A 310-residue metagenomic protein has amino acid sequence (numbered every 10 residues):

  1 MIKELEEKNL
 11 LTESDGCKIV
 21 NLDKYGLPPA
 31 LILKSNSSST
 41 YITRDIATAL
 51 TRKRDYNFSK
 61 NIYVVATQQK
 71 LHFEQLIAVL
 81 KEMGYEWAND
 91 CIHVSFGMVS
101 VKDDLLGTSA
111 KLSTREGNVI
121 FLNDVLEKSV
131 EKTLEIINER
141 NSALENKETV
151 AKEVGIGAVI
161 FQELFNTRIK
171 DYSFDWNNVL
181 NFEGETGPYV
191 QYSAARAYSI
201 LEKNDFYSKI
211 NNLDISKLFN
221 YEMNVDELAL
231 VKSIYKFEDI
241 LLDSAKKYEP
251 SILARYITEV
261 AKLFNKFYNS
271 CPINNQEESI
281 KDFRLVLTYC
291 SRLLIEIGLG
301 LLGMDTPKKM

Functional and structural regions predicted by a protein language model:
M1-M310: Non-catalytic interaction-recognition regions
